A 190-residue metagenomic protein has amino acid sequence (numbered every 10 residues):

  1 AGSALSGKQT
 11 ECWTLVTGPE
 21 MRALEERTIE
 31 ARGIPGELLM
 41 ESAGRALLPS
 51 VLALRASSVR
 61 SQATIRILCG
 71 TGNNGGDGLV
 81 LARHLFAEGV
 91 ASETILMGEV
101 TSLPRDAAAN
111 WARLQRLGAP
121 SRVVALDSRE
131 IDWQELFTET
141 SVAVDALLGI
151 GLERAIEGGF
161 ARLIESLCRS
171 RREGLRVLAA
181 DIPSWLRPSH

Functional and structural regions predicted by a protein language model:
G2-S61: Positively charged, low-complexity intrinsically disordered leader regions
S3-V16, S58-H190: Glycine-rich phosphate/dinucleotide-binding loop and adjoining beta-alpha-beta core of small-molecule
